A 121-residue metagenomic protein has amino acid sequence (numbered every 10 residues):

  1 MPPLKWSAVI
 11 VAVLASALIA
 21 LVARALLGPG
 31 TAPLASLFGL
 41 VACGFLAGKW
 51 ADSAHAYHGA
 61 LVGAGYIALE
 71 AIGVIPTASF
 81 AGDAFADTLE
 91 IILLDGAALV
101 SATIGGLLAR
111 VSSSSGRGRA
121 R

Functional and structural regions predicted by a protein language model:
M1-R121: Juxtamembrane/disordered regions of integral membrane proteins
